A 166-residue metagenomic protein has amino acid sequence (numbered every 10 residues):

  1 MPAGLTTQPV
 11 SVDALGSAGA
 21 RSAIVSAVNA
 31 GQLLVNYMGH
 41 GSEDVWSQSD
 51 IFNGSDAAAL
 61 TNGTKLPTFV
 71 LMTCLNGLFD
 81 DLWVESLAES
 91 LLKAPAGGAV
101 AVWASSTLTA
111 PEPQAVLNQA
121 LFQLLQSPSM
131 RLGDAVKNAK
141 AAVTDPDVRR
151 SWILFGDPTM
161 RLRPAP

Functional and structural regions predicted by a protein language model:
M1-P166: Cysteine-dependent hydrolase recognition
